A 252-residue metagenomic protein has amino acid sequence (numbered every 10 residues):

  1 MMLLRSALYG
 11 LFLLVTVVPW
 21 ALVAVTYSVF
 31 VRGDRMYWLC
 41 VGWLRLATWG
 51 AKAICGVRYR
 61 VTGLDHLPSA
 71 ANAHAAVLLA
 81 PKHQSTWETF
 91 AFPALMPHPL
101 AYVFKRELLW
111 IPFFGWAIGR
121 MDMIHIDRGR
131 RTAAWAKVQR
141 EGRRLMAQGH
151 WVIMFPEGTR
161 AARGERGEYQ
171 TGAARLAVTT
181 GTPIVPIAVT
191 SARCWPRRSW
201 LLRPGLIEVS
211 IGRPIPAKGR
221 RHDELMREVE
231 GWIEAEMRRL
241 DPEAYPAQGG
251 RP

Functional and structural regions predicted by a protein language model:
M1-R60: N-terminal membrane-anchoring alpha-helices
L3, W135-P252: Non-catalytic C-terminal accessory region of glycerolipid acyltransferases and related lyso-lipid remodeling enzymes
A21-V41, I54, A71-R131: Catalytic core of membrane glycerolipid acyltransferases/transacylases, capturing the structured, soluble-facing
T48-W49, F90, A174-R175: Active-site phosphate/pyrophosphate- and oxyanion-stabilizing loops and adjacent acidic/basic residues in soluble
G50-A76, P246: A short, well-structured juxtamembrane/interface segment
V61, I124-D127, A217: Short acidic-hydrophobic, aromatic-tinged amphipathic segments that line or gate anion-handling sites
V61, L79, Y102-V103, V209-I211: Generic preference for hydrophobic
